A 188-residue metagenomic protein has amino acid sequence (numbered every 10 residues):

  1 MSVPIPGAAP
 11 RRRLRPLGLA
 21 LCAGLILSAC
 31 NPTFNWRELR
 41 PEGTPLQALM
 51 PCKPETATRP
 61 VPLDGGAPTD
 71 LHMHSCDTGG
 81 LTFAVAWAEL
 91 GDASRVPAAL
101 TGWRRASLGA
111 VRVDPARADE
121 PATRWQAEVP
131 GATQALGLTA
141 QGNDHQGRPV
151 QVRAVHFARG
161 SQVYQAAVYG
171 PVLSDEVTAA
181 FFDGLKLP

Functional and structural regions predicted by a protein language model:
S2-L21: Bacterial N-terminal signal peptides that target proteins for export
S2-P6, P54-T56, A99-P115, G160-P188: Surface-exposed amphipathic alpha-helical segments
I26-A29: C-terminal motif of bacterial Sec signal peptides marking the signal peptidase cleavage site
N31-T33: Bacterial signal peptide processing site
W36-L49, V172: Short aromatic-glycine motifs in intrinsically disordered, low-complexity regions
L49, K53-M73, R105-A158: Signature of long, low-cysteine stretches enriched in small and polar/charged residues
L71-G102, Y164: A short acidic-to-branched-hydrophobic micro-motif
L90-A93, H145, P171-S174: Solvent-exposed loop/turn segments at secondary-structure junctions within structured extracellular/periplasmic domains
